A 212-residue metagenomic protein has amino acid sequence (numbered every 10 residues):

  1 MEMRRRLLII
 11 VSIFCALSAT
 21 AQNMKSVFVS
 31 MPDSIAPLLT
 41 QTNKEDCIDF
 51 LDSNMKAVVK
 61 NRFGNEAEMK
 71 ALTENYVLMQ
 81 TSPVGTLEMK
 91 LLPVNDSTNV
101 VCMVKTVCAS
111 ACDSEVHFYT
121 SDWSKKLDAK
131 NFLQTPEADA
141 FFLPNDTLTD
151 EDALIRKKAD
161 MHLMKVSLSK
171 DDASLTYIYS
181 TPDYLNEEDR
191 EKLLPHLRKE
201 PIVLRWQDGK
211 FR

Functional and structural regions predicted by a protein language model:
M1-V27: Bacterial Sec-dependent N-terminal signal peptides
Q22-L92: Terminal domain-start segments
M79, T106-C112, I155, R190-P195: Short consensus segments that form the blades of beta-propeller domains, in both extracellular/periplasmic
D96-T106, K170-I178: Acidic/hydrophobic-patterned starts of short beta strands in beta-sheet-rich repeat architectures
N99-Q134: Mid-length scaffold segments of soluble, non-membrane domains
V116-D122, R198-Q207: Beta-propeller blade signature
D128-R205, R212: Short aromatic loop motif centered on NTY/YTY
